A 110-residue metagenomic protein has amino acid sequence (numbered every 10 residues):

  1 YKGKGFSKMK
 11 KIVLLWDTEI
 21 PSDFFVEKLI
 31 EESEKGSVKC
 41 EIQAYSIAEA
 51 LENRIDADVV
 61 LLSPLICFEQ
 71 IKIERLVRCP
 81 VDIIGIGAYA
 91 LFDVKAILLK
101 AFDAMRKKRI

Functional and structural regions predicted by a protein language model:
Y1-K8: Short, Lys/Arg-enriched N-terminal segments with co-localized hydrophobic residues within the first ~10-30 amino acids
K10-K39: Short, charged N-terminal beta->alpha structural module
W16-D23, I66-C67, A88-A90: Gly/Ser/Thr-rich loops at beta-strand to alpha-helix junctions that form or flank small-molecule/cofactor-binding
T18, V81-I110: Ser/Thr/Gly-rich flexible loops in soluble cytosolic domains mediating phosphotransfer, phosphorylation
E34-N53: A short, well-structured beta->alpha microelement
I47-E49, P64-F68: Short, polar loop motifs at secondary-structure junctions
R54-V59: Short acidic/histidine-rich motifs immediately flanking catalytic phosphotransfer sites in two-component signaling
L76-C79: Short, structured coil segments at secondary-structure junctions
